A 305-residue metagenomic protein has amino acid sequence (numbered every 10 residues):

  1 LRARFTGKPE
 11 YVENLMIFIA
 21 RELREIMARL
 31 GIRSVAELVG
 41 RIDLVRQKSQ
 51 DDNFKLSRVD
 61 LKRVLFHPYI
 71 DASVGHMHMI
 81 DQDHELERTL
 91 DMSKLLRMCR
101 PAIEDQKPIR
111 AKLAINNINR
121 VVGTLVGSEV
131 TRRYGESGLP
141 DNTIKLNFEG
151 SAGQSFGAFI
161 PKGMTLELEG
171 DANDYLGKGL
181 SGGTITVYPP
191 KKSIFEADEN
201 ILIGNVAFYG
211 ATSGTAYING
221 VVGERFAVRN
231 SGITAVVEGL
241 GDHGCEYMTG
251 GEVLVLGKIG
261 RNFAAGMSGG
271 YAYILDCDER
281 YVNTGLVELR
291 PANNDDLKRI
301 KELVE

Functional and structural regions predicted by a protein language model:
L1-R33, V39-G40, R63-E305: Long, distal/terminal scaffolding or interaction modules with repetitive or compositionally biased sequence
S34, K55, D60-L61: Short, solvent-exposed coil/turn linker segments
R41-S57: Short glycine/threonine-rich loop-to-helix capping motif typified by GTGT followed within a few residues by an Asp-Pro
